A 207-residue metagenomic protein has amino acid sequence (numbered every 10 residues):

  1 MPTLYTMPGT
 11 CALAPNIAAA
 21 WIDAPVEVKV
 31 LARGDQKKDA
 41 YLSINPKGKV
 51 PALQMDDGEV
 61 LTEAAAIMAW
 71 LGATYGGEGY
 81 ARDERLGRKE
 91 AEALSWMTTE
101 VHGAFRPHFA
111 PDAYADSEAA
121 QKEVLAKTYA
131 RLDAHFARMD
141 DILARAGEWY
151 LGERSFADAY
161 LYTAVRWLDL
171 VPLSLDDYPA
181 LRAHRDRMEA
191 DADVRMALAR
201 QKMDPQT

Functional and structural regions predicted by a protein language model:
M1-E123: GST-like domain detector, emphasizing the conserved glutathione-binding G-site in the N-terminal thioredoxin-like
V28, A81, D177, A197-L198: A generic structural-conservation signal
R33-G34, A183, M203: Positions that flank functional sites
K37-K38, R187, T207: Short Asp/Glu-rich motifs
S43, L161, A190, A199-R200: Phosphate-coordinating loops and pocket residues in cytosolic domains that bind phosphorylated ligands
G72, A164-V165, L198: Active-site-flanking alpha-helical
M97-D193: GST-like fold's C-terminal all-alpha helical module
A197-T207: Terminal-tail/helix-coil boundary detector
